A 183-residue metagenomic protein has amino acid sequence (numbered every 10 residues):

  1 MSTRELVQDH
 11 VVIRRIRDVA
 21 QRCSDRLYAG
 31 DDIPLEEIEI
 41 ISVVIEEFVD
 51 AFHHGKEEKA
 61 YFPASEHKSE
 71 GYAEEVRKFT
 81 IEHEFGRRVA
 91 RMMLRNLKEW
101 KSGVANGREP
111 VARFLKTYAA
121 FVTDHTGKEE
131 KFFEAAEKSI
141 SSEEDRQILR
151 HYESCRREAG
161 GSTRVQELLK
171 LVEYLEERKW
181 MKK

Functional and structural regions predicted by a protein language model:
M1-K183: Small-residue-biased structural context
